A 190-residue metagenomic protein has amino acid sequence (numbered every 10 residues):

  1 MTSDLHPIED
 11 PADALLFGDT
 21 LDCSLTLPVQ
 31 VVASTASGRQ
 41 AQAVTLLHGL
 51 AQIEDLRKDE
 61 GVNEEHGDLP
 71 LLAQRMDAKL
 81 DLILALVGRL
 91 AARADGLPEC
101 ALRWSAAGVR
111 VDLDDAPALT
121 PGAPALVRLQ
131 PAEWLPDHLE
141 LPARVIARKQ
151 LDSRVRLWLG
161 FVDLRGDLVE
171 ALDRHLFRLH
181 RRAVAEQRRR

Functional and structural regions predicted by a protein language model:
M1-W104, V109-R190: Structured alpha-helical
